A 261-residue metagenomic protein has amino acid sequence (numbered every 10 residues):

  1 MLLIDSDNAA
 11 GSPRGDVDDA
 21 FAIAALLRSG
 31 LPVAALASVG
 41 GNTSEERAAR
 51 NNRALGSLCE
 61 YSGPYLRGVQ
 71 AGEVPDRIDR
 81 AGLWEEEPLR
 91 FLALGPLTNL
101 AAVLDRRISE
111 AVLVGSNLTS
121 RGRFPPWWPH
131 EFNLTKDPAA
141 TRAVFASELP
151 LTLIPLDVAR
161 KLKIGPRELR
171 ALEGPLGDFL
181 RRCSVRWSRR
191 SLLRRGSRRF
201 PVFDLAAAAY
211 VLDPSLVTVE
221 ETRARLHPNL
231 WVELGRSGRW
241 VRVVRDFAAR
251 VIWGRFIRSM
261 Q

Functional and structural regions predicted by a protein language model:
M1, A20-P32, F132-T135, L151-Q261: Conformational coupling and interaction surfaces
M1-R50, G72-P166: Active-site histidine-anchored catalytic micro-motif
S6, R67, Y210: Pocket-edge structural micro-motifs
A34-A37, G63-P64, E220-T222: Short N-terminal amphipathic alpha-helices
S44-R90, L226-Q261: Metal-dependent C-N hydrolase catalytic cores
E60-G63, I108, L216: Secondary-structure boundary/capping signal
